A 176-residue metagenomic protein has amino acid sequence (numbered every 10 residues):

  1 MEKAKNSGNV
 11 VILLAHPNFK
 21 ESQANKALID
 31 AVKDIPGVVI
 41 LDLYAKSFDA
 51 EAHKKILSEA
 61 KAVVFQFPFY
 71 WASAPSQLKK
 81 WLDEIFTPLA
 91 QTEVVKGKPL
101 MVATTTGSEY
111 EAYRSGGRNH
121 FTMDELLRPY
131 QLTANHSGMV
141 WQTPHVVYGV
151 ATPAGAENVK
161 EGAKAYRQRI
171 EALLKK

Functional and structural regions predicted by a protein language model:
E2-V38, Y44, A165-R167: N-terminal beta1-alpha1 ligand-phosphate binding loop
K3-N6, T92-G97, S137: Short, conserved loop/helix-junction motifs that constitute active-site signature segments in enzyme catalytic cores
N9, I29-D30, Q131-K176: Glycine-rich phosphate/pyrophosphate-binding loop and the adjoining helix
V11-L13, V39-L41, V64, M101-A103 (+1 more regions): Hydrophobic/aromatic beta-strand patches that form the interior of the parallel beta-sheet core in alpha/beta enzyme
Q23-D34, T122-S137: Short, solvent-exposed amphipathic alpha-helices that sit in or adjacent to ligand/effector-binding or catalytic
I40-D49, V147-A151: Short beta->alpha junction loops
S47-K54, A154-N158: Structural motif
E51-Q131: Helix-loop-strand module that forms the ligand-binding subsite of alpha/beta enzymes
